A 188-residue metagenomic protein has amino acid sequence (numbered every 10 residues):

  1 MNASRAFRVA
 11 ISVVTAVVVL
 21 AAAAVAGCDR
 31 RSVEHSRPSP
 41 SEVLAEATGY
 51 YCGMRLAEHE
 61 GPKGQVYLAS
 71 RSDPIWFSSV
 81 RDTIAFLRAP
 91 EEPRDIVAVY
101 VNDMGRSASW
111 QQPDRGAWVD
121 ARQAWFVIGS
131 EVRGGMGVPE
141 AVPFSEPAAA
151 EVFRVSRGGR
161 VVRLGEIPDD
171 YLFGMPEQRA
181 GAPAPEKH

Functional and structural regions predicted by a protein language model:
M1-A26: Sec-dependent bacterial lipoprotein signal peptides
T15, V33-S41: Short, intrinsically disordered, charge-biased short linear motifs at domain edges
C28-R31: Bacterial signal peptide processing site
G49: Short cysteine-rich clusters marking metal-coordination/redox-active sites
G53: Cys/His-coordinated zinc-binding microdomains
E58-H59: Short, non-ligating residues that shape and space the ligands of small metal-coordination modules and catalytic
D73-P113, A117-W118: Mid-length scaffold segments of soluble, non-membrane domains
Q111-E166: Beta-strand-rich cores of mature extracytoplasmic or soluble domains
